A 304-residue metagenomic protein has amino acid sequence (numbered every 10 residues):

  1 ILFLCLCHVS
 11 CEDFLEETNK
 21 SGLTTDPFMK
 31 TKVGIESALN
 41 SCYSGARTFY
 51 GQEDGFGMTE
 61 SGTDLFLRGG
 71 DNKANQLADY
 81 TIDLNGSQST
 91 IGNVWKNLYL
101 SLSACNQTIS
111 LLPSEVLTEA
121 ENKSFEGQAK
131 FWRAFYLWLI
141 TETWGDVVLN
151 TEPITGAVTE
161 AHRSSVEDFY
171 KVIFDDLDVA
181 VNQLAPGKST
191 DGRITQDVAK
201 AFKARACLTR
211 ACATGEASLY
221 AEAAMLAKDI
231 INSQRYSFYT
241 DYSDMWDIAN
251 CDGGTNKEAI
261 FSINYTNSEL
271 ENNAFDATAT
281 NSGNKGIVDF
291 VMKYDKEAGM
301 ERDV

Functional and structural regions predicted by a protein language model:
I1-V9: Sec-dependent bacterial lipoprotein signal peptides
H8, S114-K130, C212-D229: Secondary-structure transition into beta-strands, especially the periplasmic turns and strand N-termini that construct
E12-K73, Y170, F174, D178-V179 (+1 more regions): An aromatic- and glycine-enriched ligand-binding surface/loop that stacks and positions planar moieties
K20-T24, I82-N85, T151-V158: Short linear capping/connector segments at secondary-structure termini
K32, E36-Y50, D71-W144, V158-E160 (+2 more regions): Conserved, well-structured interaction surfaces
L139-T143, V148, K188, T209-E216: Short coil/turn linking the two alpha-helices of tandem helical-hairpin repeats
D146-E167, A213-A221: Short coil/linker segments at helix-helix boundaries
V148-P153, V181-D191, S237-D244: Glycine- and aromatic-rich loop/turn segments at beta-sheet edges
